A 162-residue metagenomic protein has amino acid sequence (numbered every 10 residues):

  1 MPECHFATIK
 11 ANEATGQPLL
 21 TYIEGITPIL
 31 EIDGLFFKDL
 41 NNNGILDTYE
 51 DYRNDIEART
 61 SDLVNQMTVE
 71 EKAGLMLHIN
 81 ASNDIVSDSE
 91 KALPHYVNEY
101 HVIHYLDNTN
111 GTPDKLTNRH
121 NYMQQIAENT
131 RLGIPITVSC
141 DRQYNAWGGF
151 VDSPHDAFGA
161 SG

Functional and structural regions predicted by a protein language model:
P2-G162: N-terminal beta-rich core of secreted/periplasmic extracellular enzymes
